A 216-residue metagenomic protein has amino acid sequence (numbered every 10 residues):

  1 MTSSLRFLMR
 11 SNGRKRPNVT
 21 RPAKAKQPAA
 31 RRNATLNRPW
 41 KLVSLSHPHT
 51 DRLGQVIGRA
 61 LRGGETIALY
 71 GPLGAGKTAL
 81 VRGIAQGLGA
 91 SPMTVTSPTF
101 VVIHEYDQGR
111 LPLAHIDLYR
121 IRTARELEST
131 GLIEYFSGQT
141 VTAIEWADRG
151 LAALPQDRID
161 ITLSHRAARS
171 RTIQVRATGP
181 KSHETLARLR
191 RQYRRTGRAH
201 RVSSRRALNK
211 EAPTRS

Functional and structural regions predicted by a protein language model:
T2-R16, R21-R32, W40, R122 (+1 more regions): Short phosphate-coordinating micro-motif centered on Lys-Gly-acidic
A34-L53: N-terminal pre-Walker A segment at the start of P-loop NTPase domains
I67-L69: Hydrophobic anchor at the beta1->P-loop junction of P-loop NTPases
P72: P-loop (Walker A) phosphate-binding loop of NTP-binding proteins
K77: Conserved lysine of the Walker
Q86-V95: Post-Walker A helix-loop "phosphate-sensing" segment adjacent to the P-loop in P-loop NTPases
T99, I103-A143: Conserved nucleotide-sensing/catalytic segment adjacent to the nucleotide-binding pocket in NTP-handling enzymes
